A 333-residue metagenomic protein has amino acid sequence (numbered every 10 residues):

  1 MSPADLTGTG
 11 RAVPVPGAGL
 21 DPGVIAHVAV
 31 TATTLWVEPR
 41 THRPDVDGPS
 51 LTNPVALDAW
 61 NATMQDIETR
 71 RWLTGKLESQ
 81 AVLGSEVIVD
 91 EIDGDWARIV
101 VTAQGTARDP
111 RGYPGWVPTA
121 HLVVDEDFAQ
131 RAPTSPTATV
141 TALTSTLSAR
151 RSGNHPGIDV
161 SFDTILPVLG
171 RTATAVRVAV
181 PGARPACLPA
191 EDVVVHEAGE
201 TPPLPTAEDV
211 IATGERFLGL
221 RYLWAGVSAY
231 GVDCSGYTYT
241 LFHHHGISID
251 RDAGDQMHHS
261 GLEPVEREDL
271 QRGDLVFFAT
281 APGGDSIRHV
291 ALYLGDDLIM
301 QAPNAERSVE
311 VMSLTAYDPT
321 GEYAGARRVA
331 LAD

Functional and structural regions predicted by a protein language model:
M1-V55, T69-L73, S79, L83-E86 (+6 more regions): Boundary regions of SH3-family modules and the immediately adjacent low-complexity/disordered segments in eukaryotic
R70-K76, T146-P156, H258-E266: Short alpha-helix capping/helix-loop boundary micro-motifs
G75, A81, V160, D269-L270: Short, well-ordered loop/turn sites that connect or cap secondary structure elements
G84, G157, S161-L166, G273: Loop/turn positions that initiate beta-strands
G153, V194, V227, G254 (+3 more regions): Aromatic- and glycine-rich peptidoglycan recognition patches
Y222-S235, T240-R272: Catalytic cysteine-centered active-site loop
E268, T280-D285: Catalytic cores of extracellular degradative/oxidative enzymes
